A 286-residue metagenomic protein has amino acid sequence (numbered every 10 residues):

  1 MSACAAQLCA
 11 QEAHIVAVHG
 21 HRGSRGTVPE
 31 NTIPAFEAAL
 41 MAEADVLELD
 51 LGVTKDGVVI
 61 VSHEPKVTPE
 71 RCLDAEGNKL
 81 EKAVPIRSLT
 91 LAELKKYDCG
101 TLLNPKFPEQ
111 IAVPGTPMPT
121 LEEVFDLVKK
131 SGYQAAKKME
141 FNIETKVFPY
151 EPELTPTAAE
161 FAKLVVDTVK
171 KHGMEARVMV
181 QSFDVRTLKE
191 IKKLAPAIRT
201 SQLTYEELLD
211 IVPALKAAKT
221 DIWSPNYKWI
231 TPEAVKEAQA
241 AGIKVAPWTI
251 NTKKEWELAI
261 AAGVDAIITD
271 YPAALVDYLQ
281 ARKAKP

Functional and structural regions predicted by a protein language model:
C4-P286: Phosphate-group recognition and catalysis centered on beta-loop-alpha active-site segments
